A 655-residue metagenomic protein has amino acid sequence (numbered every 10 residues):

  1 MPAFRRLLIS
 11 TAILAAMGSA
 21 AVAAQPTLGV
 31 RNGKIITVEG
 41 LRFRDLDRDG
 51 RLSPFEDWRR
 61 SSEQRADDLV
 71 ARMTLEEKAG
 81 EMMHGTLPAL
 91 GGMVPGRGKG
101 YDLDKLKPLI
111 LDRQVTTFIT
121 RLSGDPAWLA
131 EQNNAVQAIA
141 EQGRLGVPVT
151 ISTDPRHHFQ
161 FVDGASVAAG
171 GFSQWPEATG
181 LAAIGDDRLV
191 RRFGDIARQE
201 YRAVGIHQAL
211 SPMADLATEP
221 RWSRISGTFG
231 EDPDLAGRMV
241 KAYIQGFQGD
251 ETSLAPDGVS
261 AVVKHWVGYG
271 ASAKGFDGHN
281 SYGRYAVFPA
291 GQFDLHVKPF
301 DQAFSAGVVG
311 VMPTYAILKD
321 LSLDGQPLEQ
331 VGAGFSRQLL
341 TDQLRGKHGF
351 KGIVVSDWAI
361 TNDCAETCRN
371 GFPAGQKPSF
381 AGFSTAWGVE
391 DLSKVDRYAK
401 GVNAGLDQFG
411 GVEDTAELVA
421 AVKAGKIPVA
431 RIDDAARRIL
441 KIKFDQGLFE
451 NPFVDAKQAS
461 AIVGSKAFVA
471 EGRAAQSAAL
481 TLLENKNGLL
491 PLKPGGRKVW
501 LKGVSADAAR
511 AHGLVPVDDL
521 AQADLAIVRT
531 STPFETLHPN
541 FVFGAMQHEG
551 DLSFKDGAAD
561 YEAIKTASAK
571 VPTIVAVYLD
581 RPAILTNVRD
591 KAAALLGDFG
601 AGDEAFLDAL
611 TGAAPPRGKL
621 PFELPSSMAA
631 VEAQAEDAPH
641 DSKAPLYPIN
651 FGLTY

Functional and structural regions predicted by a protein language model:
P2-F4, V22-G40, L46, L103 (+5 more regions): C-terminal non-catalytic regions of proteins with extracellular/luminal or membrane-system context
P2-V22: Gram-negative bacterial Sec-dependent N-terminal signal peptides
Q25-V267, L295-T314, E329-G411, K423 (+4 more regions): N-terminal beta-rich core of secreted/periplasmic extracellular enzymes
Q160-A165, P220-I225, A271-G278, L321-Q326 (+6 more regions): Short acidic, glycine/serine/threonine-rich loops at helix termini
Q174, F276-R284, F372-A381, V542-E549 (+1 more regions): Short glycine/proline- and charge-enriched loop/turn segments that cap or connect secondary-structure elements
W266, A273-F293: Binuclear metal-dependent hydrolase catalytic cores centered on His/Asp/Glu-rich metal-binding motifs
T314-D320: Extended catalytic-interface subdomain
P452-G464: Flexible, acidic loop-helix segments that line cofactor/substrate-binding pockets
